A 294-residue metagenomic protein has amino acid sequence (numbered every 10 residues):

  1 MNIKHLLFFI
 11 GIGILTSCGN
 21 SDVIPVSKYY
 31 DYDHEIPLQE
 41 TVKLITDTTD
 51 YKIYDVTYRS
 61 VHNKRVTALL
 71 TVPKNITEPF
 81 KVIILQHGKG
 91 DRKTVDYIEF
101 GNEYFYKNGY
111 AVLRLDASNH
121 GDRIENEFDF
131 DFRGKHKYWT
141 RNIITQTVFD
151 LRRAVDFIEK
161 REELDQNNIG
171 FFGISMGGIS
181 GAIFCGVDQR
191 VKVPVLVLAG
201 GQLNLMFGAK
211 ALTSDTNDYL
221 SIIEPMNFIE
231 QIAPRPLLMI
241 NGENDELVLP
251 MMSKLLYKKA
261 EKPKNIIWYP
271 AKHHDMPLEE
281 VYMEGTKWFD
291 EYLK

Functional and structural regions predicted by a protein language model:
H34-T77: N-terminal cap/lid segment of alpha/beta-hydrolase-fold proteins
G90-F149, M206-A209: Cap/lid segment of the alpha/beta-hydrolase catalytic domain
F149-S214: Primarily recognizes the serine-hydrolase "nucleophile elbow" in alpha/beta-hydrolase and SGNH/GDSL folds
I232, L238-N241, D245: Short beta-strand/loop motif that positions the catalytic acidic residue of the alpha/beta-hydrolase fold
E243-V248, D275: Acidic catalytic loop of the alpha/beta-hydrolase fold
L249-Y257: Short alpha-helix in the alpha/beta-hydrolase fold that links the catalytic acid
Y269-M276: Histidine-bearing beta->alpha loop at or near hydrolase active sites
P277-W288: Post-His helix in hydrolase/transferase enzymes
